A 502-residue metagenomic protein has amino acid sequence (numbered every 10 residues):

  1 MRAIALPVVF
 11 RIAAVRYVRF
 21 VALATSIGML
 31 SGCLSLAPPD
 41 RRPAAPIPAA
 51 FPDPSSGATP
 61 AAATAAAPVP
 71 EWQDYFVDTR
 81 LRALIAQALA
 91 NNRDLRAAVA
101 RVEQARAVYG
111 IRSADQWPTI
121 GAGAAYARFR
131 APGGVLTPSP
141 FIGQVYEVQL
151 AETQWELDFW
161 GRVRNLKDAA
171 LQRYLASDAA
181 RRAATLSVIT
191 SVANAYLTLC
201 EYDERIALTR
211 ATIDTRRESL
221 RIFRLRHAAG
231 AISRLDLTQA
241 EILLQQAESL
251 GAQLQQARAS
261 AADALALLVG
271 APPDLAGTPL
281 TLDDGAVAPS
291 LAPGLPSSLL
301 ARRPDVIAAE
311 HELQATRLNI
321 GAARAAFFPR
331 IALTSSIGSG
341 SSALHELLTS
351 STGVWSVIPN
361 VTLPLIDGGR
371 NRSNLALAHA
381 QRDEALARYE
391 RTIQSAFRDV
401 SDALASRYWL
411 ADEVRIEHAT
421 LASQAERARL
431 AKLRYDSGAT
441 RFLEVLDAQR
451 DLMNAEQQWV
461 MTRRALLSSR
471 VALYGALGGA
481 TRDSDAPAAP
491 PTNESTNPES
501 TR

Functional and structural regions predicted by a protein language model:
M1-R16: N-terminal secretory signal peptides that target proteins for export/translocation
A5, R19-F20, S26-A90, V145 (+7 more regions): Terminal intrinsically disordered/low-complexity segments used for targeting and assembly
S35-R41, A50, P70-E71, V77-Q87 (+7 more regions): Small/polar-residue-enriched beta-strand and adjacent coil segments characteristic of outer-membrane beta-barrel
N91-N92, A229, S437: Charged, alpha-helical scaffolding/interaction elements associated with membrane systems
A97-R112, A184, V188-A211, T215-L220 (+6 more regions): Amphipathic alpha-helical coiled-coil segments
G110-I111, A131-G133, S249-A252, D274: Secretory-pathway/luminal and periplasmic proteins that interact with or process carbohydrate-rich
A228-A257: Repeat-solenoid scaffold signature
S233, P272, T440-R441, A480: Short coil/turn motifs that cap or connect alpha-helices
